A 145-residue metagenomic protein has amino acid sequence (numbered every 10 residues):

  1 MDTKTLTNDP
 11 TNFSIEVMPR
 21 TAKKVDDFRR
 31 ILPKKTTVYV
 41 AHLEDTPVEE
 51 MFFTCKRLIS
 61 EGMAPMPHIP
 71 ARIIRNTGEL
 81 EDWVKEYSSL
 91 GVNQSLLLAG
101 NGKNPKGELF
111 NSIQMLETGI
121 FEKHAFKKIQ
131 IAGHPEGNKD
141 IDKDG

Functional and structural regions predicted by a protein language model:
D2-G145: Active-site beta->alpha loop and helix N-cap motifs at the rims of alpha/beta catalytic domains
